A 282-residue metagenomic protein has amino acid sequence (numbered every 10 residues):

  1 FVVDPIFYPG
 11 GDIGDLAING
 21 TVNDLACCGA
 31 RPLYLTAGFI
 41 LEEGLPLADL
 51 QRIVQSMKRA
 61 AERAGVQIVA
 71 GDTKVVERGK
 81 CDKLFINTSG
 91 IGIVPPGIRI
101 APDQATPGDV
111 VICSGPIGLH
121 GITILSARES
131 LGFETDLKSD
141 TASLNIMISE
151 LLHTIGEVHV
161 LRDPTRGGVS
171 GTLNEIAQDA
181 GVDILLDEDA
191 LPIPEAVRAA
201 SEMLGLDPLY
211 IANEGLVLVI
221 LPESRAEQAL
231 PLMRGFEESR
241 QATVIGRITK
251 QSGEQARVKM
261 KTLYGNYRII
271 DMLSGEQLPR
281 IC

Functional and structural regions predicted by a protein language model:
F1-C113, L119, I124, F133: Glycine-rich phosphate/pyrophosphate-binding loop regions near the starts of catalytic domains
T21, M57, L173, V197 (+1 more regions): Aromatic/hydrophobic pocket-lining residues that form π-stacking "cages" and hydrophobic walls in ligand
C28, A61-E62, E77-K83, P102-T106 (+7 more regions): Solvent-exposed alpha-helices and their adjacent loops that cap or buttress functional pockets in soluble metabolic
P32-Y34, G65-Q67, K83-S89, D109-I112 (+9 more regions): Structural motif
E42-G44, L137-N213: Active-site-proximal betaalpha loop/short-helix elements that scaffold phosphoryl/nucleotidyl transfer chemistry
M147, A229-L232: Hydrophobic side chains in well-ordered alpha-helices
L221-A226: Helix N-cap motif at beta-to-alpha junctions
G235-C282: Acidic, Ser/Thr/Pro-rich beta/coil linker or hinge segments at domain junctions
